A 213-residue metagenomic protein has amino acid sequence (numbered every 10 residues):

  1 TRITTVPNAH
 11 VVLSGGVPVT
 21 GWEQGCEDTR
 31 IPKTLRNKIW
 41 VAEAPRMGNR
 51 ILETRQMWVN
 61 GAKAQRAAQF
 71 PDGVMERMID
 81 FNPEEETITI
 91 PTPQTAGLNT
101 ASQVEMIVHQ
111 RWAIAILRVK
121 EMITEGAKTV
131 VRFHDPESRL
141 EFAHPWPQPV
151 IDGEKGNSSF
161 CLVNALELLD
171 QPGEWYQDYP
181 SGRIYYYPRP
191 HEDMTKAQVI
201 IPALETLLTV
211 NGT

Functional and structural regions predicted by a protein language model:
T1-T213: Extracellular polysaccharide-degrading/modifying enzymes targeting complex plant/algal/animal polysaccharides
